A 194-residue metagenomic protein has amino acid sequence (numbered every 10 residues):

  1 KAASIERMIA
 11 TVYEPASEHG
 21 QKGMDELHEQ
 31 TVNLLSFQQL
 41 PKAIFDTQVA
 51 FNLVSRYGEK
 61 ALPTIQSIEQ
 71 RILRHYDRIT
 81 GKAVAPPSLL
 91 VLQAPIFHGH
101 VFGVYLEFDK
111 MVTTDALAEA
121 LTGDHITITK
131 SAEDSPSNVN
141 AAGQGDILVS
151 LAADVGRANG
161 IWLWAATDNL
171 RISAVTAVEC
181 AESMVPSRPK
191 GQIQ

Functional and structural regions predicted by a protein language model:
A2-E119: Active-site-lining helix/loop region of Rossmann-like oxidoreductase modules
A85-Q194: C-terminal active-site/capping subdomain that shapes the small-molecule cofactor and substrate pocket of enzyme
